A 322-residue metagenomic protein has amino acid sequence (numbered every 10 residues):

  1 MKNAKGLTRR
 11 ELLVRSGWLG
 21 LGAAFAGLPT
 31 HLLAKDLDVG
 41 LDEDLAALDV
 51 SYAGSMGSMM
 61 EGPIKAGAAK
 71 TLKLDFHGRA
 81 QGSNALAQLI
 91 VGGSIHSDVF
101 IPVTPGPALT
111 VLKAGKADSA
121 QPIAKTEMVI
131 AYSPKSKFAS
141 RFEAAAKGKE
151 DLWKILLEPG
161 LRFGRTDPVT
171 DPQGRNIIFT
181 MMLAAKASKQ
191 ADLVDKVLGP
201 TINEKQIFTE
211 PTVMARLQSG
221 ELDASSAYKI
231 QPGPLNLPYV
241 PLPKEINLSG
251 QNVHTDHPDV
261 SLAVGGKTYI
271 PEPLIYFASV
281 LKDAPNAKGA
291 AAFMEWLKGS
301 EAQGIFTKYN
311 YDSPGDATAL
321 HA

Functional and structural regions predicted by a protein language model:
M1-E11, R15, L19-A34: N-terminal secretory signal peptides
S16, S94, E221: Conserved functional loop/turn residues at catalytic and ligand-binding sites
S16, T104, K229: Glycine-rich, N-terminal phosphate-binding loop of Rossmann-like dinucleotide-binding domains
W18, K73-L74, H96, A117: Short, well-ordered coil loops that connect the C-terminus of an alpha-helix to the N-terminus of a beta-strand
K35-D75, R79, S83-N84, Q88-V91 (+3 more regions): Exported/periplasmic ABC-transporter solute-binding proteins
S97-I101, A108-T110, A114-P122: Short beta-strand-centered segments that line the small-molecule binding cleft or hinge of alpha/beta clamshell
I130: Serine endopeptidase catalytic core focused on the charge-relay Asp
